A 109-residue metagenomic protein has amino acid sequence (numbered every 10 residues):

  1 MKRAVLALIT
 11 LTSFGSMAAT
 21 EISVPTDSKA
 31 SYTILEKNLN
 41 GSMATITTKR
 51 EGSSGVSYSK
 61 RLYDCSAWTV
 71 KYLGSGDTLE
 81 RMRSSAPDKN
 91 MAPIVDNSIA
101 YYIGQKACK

Functional and structural regions predicted by a protein language model:
A4-F14: Sec-dependent N-terminal signal peptides
S16-K109: N-terminal secretory-pathway/extracellular module detecting exported/lumenal segments and adjacent signal-anchor/first
